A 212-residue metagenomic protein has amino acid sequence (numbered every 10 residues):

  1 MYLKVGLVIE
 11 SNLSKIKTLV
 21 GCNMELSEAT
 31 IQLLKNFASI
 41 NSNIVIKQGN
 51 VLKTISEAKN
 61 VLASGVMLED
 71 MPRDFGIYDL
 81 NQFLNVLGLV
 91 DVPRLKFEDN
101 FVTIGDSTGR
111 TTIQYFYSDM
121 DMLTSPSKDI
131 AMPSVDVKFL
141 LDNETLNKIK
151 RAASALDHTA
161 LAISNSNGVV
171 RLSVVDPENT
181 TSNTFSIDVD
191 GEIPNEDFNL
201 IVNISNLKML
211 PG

Functional and structural regions predicted by a protein language model:
Y2-F116, S134-G212: DNA polymerase processivity clamps
S118-M120: Soluble, acidic/polar mature domains that operate outside membranes
M122-F139: Long, charge-dense
